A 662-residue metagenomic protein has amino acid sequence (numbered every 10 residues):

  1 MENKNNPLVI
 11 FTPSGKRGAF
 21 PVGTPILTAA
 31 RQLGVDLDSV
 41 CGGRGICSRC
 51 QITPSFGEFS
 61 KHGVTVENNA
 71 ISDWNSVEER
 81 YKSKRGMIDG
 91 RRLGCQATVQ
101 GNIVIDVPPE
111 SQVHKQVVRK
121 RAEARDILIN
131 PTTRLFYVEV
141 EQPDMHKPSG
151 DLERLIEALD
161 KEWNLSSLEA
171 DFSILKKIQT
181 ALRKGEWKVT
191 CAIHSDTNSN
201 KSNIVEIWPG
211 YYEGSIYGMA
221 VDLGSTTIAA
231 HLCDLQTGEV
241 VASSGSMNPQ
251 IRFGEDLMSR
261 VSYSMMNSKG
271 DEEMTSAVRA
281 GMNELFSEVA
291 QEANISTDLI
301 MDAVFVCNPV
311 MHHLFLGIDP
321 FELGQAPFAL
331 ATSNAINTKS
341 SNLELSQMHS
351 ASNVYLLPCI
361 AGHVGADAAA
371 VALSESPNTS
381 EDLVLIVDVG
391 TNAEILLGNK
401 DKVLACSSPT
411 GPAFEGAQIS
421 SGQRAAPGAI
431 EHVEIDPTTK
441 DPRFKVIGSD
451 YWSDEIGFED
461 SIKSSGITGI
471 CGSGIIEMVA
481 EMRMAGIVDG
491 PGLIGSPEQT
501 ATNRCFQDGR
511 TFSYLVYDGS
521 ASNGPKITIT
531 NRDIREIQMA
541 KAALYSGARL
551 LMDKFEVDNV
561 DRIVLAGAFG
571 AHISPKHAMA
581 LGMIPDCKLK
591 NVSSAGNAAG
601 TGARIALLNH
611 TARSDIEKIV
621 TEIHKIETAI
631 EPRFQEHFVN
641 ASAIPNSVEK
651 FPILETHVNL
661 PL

Functional and structural regions predicted by a protein language model:
M1, P7, N75, E79-A220 (+7 more regions): Nucleotide/phosphate-binding catalytic cleft detector across ATP-hydrolyzing and phosphate-transferring enzymes
D36-T65, W74-E78, K82-G101: Local cysteine-cluster metal-coordination motifs and their immediate loop/turn environment, predominantly Fe-S cluster
V221-T226, A230-M258, E322-A335, A370 (+3 more regions): Glycine-rich phosphate-binding loop of actin/hexokinase-like ATP-binding domains
P249-Q291, Q418, P427-D436, E536 (+1 more regions): N-terminal phosphate-binding loop and adjacent alpha-helix
C307-E322, G398, C505-Q507, V557 (+2 more regions): Short glycine/threonine-rich loop-to-helix capping motif typified by GTGT followed within a few residues by an Asp-Pro
C359-S374, Q538-A542, V592-A629: Glycine-rich phosphate-binding/hydrolytic loop that grips phosphoryl groups
N399-L404, R549, D553-I619: Catalytic phosphate/nucleotide-handling subdomain of diverse soluble enzymes
R483-F555: A contiguous, well-structured pocket-lining segment that forms one wall/lid of small-molecule binding clefts in soluble
